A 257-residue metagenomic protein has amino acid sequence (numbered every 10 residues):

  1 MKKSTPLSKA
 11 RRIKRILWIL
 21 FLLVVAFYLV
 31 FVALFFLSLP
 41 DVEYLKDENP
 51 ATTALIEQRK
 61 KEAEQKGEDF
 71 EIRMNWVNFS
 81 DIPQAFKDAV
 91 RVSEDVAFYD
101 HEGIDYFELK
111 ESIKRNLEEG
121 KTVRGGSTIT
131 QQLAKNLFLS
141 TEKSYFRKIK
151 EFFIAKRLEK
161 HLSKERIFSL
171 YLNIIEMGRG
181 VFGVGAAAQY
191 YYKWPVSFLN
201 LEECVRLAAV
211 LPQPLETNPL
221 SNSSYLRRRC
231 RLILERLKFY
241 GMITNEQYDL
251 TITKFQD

Functional and structural regions predicted by a protein language model:
K2-D257: Juxtamembrane regions of bacterial inner-membrane/periplasmic proteins, predominantly the peptidoglycan biogenesis
